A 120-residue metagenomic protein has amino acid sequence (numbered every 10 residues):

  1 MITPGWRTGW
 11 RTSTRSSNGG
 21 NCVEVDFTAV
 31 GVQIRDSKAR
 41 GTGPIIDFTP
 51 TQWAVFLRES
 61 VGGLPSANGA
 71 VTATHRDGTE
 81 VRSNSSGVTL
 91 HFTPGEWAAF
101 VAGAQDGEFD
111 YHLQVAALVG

Functional and structural regions predicted by a protein language model:
M1-G120: Positively charged, low-complexity terminal tracts and the immediately adjacent first secondary-structure elements
